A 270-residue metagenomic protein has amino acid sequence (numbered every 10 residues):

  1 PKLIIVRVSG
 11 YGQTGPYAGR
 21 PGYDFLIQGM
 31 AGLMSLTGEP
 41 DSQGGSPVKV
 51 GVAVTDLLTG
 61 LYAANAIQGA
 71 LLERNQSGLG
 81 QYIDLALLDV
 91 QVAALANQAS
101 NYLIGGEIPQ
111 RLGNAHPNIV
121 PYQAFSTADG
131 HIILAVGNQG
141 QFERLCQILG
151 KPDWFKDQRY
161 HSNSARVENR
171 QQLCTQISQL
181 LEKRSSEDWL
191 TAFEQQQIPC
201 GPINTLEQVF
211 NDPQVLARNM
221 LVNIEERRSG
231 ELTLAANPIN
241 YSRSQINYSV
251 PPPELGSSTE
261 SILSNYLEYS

Functional and structural regions predicted by a protein language model:
P1-I132, V136-G137: Active-site-adjacent "lid/gating" segments in soluble enzymes
V50, L57-G60, A64, V92 (+9 more regions): Generic structural signal for well-ordered, non-membrane alpha-helical segments in soluble metabolic enzymes
A63-A70, Q98, R144-I148, Q208 (+1 more regions): Alpha-helical scaffold segments in soluble metabolic enzymes
L71-N75, L149, L267: Short, hydrophobic alpha-helical segments
V120-Q196, C200: Aromatic-enriched alpha-helical interface/lid elements that frame and gate functional surfaces
H161, E225-S270: Flexible, small-/acidic-enriched active-site or ligand-binding loops
Q195-I246: A glycine-rich dinucleotide-binding beta-alpha-beta segment and adjacent secondary-structure elements that constitute
